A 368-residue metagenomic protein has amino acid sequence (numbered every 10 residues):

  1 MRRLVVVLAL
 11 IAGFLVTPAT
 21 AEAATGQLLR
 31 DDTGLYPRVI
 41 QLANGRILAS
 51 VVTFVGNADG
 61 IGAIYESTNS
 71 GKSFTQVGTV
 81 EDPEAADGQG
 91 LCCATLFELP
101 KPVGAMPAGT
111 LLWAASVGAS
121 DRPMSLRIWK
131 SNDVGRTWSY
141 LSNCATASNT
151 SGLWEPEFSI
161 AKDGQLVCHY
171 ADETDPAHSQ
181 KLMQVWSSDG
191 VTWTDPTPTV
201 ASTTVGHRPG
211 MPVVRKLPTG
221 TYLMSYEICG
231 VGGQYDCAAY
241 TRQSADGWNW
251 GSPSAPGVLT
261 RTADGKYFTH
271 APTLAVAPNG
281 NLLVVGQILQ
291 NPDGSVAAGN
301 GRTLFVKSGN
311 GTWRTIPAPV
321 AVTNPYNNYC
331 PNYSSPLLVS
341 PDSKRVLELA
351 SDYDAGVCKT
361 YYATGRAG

Functional and structural regions predicted by a protein language model:
M1-A23: Secretory targeting and sorting signals
A24-T25, Y65-G78, W129-L141, W186-D195 (+3 more regions): Asp-box/BNR beta-propeller loop motif
R38-G56, T95-L99, A105-S120, R127-W129 (+6 more regions): Hydrophobic core segments of beta-strands in well-ordered, beta-rich domains
N57-I64, D121-R127, P176-M183, G232-T241 (+2 more regions): Structural motif
I61-I64, S73-V117: Blade-loop segments of beta-propeller domains
I228-C229, D236-A239, D264-G311: Loop/turn-rich, solvent-exposed surfaces of beta-rich toroidal or solenoidal domains
G257-T269, W313-S340: Conserved blade-ending motifs and adjacent loop-strand segments that build the rim/top face of beta-propeller domains
L337-G368: Blade-level signature of beta-propeller repeat domains, shared across WD40, Kelch, NHL, RCC1 and BNR/Asp-box propellers
